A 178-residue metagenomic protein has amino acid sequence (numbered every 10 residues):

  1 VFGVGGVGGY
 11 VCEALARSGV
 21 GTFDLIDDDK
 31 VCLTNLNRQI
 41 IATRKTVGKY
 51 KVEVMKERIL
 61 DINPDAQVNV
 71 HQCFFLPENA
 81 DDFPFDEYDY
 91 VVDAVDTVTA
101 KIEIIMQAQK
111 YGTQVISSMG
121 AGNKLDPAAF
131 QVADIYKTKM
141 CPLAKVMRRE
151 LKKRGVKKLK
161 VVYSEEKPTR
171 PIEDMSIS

Functional and structural regions predicted by a protein language model:
V1-S178: Adenine nucleotide-associated cytosolic modules
